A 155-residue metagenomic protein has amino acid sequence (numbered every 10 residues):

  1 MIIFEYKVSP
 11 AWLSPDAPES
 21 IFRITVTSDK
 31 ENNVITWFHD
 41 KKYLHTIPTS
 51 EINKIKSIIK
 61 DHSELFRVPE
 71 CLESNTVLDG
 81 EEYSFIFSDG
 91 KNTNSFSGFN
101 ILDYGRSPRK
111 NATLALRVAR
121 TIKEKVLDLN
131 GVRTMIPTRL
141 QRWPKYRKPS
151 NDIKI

Functional and structural regions predicted by a protein language model:
M1-S14, R67-I155: Short, well-ordered, aromatic-rich surface patches in folded extracellular/luminal domains
F4, V26-S28: Alpha-helical scaffold elements adjacent to nucleotide-binding pockets in ATP/GTP-utilizing enzyme cores
L13-V26: Short, solvent-exposed loop/hinge segments that bridge or flank secondary-structure elements
F22-I24, Y43-H45, N92-S97: Short beta-strand segments
S28-K30, I47-K54, F87-T93: A short, structured loop/turn motif at beta-sheet edges
D29-Y43: Acidic/histidine-rich, surface-exposed loop or edge segments in extracytoplasmic proteins
K42-T49, G105-R109: A short, polar/proline- and glycine-enriched secondary-structure boundary/capping micro-motif
P48-N75: Charged, amphipathic alpha-helical segments
